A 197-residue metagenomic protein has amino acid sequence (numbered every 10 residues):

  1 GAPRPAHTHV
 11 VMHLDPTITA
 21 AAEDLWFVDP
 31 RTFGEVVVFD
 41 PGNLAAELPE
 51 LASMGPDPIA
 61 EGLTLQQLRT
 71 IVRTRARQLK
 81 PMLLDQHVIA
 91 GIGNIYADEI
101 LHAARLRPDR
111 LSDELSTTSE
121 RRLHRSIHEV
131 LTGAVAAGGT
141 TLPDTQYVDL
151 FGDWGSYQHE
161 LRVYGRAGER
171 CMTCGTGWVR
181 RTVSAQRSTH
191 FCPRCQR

Functional and structural regions predicted by a protein language model:
G1-R197: Structured catalytic/nucleic-acid-binding cores of DNA maintenance enzymes
